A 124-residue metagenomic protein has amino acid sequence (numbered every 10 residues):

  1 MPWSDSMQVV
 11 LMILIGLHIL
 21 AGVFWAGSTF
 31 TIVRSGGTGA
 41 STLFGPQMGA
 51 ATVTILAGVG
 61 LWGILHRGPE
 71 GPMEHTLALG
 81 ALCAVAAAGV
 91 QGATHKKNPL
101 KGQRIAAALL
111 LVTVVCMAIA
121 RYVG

Functional and structural regions predicted by a protein language model:
M1-G124: Polytopic transmembrane helical bundles with strong interfacial aromatic enrichment
